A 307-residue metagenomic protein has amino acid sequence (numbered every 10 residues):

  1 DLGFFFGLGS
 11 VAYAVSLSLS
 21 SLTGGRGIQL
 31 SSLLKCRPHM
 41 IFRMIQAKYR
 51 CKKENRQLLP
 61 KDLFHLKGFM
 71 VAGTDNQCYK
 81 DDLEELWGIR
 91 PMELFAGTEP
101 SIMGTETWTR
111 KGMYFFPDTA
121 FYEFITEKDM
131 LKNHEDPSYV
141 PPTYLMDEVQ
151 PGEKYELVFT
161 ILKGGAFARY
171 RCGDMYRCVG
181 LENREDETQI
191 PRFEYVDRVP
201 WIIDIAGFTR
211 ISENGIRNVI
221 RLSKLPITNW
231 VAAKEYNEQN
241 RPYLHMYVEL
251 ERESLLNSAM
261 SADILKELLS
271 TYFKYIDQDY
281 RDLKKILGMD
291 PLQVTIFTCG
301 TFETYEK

Functional and structural regions predicted by a protein language model:
D1-K307: Active-site glycine/GP-rich loop and adjacent strand/helix microenvironment that borders small-molecule binding pockets
